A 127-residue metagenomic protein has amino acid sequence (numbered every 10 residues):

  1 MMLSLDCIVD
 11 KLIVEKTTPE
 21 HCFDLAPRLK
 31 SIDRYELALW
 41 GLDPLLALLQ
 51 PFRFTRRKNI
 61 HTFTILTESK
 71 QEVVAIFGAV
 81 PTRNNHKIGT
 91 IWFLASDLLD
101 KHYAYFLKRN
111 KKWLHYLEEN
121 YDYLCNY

Functional and structural regions predicted by a protein language model:
D6-P27: A short beta-loop-alpha structural element at the N-terminal edge of CoA-dependent acyl/N-acetyltransferase catalytic
A38-I60: Active-site rim helix/loop that mediates acceptor-substrate recognition in acyltransferases
N59-G78: Conserved beta-hairpin
F77-H86: A conserved beta-strand-loop-helix scaffold within acyl/acetyltransferase catalytic domains
R83, N110-K111, C125: Mature soluble binding/inhibitory domains
K87-F106: Conserved acetyl-CoA binding element of GNAT-fold acetyltransferases
H102-Y116: Conserved acetyl-CoA-binding loop-helix of GNAT-fold acetyltransferases
L117-Y127: Conserved GNAT acetyl-CoA-binding A-motif
